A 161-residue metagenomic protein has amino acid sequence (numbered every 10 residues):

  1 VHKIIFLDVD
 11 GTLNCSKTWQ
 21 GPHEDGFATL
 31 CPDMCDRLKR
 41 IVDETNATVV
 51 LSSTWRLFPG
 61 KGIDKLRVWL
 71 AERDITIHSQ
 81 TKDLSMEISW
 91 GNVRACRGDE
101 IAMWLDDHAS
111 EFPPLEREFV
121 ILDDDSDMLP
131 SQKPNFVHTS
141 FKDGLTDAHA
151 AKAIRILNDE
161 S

Functional and structural regions predicted by a protein language model:
V1-N46: Active-site neighborhood of HAD-like aspartate-dependent phosphohydrolases
I4, T48, E118-V120: Structural motif
L7, S52-F58, L122-D124: Short His-Asn-centered micro-motif
L13-N14, L57-P59, D127-L129: Short, active-site-adjacent cap segments at secondary-structure transitions
A28-T29, L57-K61, W90: Acidic-and-aromatic substrate-binding clefts and catalytic sites of carbohydrate-active enzymes
V42-I63: Substrate-recognition element of Asp-dependent hydrolases with the DxDx(T/V) motif
I63-S161: C-terminal cap/substrate-recognition subdomain and adjoining C-terminal extension of metal-dependent phosphatase-like
